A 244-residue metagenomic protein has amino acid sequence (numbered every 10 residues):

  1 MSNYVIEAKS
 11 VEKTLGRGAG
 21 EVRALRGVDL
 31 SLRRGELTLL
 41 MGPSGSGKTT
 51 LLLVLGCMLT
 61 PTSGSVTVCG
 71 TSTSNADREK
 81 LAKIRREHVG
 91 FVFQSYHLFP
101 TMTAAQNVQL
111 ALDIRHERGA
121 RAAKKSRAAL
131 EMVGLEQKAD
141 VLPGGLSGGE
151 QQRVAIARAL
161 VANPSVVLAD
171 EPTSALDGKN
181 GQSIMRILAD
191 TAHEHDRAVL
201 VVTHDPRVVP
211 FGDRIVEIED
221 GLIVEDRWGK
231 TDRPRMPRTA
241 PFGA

Functional and structural regions predicted by a protein language model:
Y4-G212, I218: ABC family nucleotide-binding domain
L222-A244: Conserved beta-strand-loop-alpha-helix hinge in the C-terminal portion of ABC ATPase nucleotide-binding domains
